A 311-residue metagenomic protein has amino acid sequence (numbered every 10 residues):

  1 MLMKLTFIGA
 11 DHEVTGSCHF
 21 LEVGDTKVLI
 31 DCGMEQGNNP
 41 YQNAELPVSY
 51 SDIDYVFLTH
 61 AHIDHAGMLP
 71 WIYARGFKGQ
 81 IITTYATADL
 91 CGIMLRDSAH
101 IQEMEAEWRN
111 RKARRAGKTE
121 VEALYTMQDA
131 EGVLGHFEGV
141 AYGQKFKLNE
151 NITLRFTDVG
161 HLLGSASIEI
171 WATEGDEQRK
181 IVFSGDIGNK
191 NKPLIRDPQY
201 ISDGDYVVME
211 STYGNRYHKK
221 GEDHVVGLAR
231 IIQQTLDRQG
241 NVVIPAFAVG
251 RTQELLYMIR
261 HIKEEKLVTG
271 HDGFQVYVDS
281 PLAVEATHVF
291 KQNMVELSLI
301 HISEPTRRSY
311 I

Functional and structural regions predicted by a protein language model:
L2-F57, A66, Y73-E254, R260-T269: His/Asp/Glu-rich metal-coordinating catalytic cores of metallo-dependent phosphodiesterases/hydrolases acting on
H60: Conserved N-proximal alpha/beta basic substrate-recognition cap immediately N-terminal to, or forming the N-lobe
M94-L95, F290, T306: Short, flexible helix/strand-to-coil boundary loops that buttress conserved ligand/catalytic motifs in alpha/beta
I152-F156, V289-L297: Short, surface-exposed amphipathic charged segments that create phosphate/polyanion-binding patches used for binding
K263-H271, V278, L297, S303: Structural recognition of alpha->loop->beta junctions
H271-Q292: Short, conserved secondary-structure transition motifs
I300-I311: Single conserved hydrophobic/aromatic residue that forms the stacking wall/gate of nucleotide- or nucleobase-binding
